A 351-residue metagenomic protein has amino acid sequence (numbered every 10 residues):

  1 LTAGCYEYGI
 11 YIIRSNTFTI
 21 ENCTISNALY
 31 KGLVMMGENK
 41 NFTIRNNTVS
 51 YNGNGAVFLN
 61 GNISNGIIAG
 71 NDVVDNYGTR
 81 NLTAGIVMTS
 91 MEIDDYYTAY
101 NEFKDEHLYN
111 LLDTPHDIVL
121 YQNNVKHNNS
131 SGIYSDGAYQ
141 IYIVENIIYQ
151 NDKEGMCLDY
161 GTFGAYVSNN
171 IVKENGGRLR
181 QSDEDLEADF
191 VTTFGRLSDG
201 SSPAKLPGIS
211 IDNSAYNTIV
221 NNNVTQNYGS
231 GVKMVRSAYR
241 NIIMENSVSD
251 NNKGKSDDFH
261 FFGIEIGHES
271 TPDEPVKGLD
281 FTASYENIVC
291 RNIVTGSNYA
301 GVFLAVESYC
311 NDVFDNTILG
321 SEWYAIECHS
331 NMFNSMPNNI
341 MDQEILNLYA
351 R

Functional and structural regions predicted by a protein language model:
L1-D117, N124-H127, G132, S182: Right-handed parallel beta-helix
A3, I12-I13, S26, G37 (+23 more regions): Generic structural signal for beta-strand residues in well-ordered domains
A3-G9, L29-M35, G53-G61, Y77-V87 (+9 more regions): Short glycine/acidic-rich loop motifs that flank beta-strands on beta-rich extracellular proteins
C5, R14-N16, I20, E38-K40 (+21 more regions): Parallel beta-helix/beta-solenoid
I10, I20, I25, L33 (+23 more regions): Hydrophobic "rung" positions of tandem beta-strand repeat architectures that form parallel beta-solenoids
T89-N110, T114-P115, D185-L206, G267-V276: Surface-exposed acidic, glycine/proline-enriched linker/cap segments that occur as 15-30-residue helix-coil
L206-D212, Y228-I288, I293, Y299-F303: Eukaryotic tandem repeat interaction scaffolds
